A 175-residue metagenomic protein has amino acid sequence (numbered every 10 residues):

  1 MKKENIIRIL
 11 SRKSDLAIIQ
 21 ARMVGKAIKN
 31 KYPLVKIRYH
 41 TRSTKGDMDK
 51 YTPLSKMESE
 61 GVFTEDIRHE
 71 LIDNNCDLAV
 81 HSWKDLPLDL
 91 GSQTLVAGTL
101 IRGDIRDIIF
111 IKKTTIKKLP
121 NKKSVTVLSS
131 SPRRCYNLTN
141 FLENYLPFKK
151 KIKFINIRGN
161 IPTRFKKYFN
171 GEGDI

Functional and structural regions predicted by a protein language model:
M1-I175: Domain-level signature for soluble enzymes in the chorismate/prephenate branch of the shikimate pathway
